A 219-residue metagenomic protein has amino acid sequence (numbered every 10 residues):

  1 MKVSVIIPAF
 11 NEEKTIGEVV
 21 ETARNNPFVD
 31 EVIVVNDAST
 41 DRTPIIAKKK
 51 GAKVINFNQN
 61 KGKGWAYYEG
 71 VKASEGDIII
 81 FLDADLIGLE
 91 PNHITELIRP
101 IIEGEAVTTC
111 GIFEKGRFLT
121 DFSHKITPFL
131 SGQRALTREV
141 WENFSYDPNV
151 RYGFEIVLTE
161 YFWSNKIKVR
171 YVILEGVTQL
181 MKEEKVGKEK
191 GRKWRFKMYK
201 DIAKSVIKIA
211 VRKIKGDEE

Functional and structural regions predicted by a protein language model:
K2-S4, V157: Cell-envelope/extracellular polymer assembly enzymes that use nucleotide-activated donors
N11-N25: Short, well-formed alpha-helical segments that are part of the catalytic scaffolds of diverse glycosyltransferases
D30, P44-A73, I112: Conserved donor nucleotide-binding strand/loop of the catalytic core
N36-P44: A conserved acidic beta->alpha catalytic loop
I79: Short aromatic/hydrophobic "clamp" motif used to bind/position activated sugar donors
P91-G111: Conserved donor-nucleotide/metal-binding helix-loop-beta segment in metal-dependent transferases, i.e., the alpha-helix
T109-S123: Short beta-strand-to-loop element that shapes/binds the nucleotide-sugar donor at the catalytic cleft/hinge
N149, I156, W163-E219: Hydrophobic helical membrane-anchoring modules
